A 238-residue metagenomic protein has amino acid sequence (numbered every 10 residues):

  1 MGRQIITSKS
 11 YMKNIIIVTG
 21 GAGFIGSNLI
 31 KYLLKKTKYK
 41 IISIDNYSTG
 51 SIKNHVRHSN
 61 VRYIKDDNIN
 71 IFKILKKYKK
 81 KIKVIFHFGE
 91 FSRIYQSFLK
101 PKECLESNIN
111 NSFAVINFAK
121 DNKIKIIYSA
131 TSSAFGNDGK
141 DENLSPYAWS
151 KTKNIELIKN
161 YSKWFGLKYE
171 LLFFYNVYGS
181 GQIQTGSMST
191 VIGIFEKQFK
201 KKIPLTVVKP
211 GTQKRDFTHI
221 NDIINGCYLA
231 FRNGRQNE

Functional and structural regions predicted by a protein language model:
M1-V177, N221, F231: N-terminal Rossmann-like NAD(P)+-binding domain of SDR-like oxidoreductases, especially those catalyzing
G21, I194-F195: Short leucine-rich amphipathic alpha-helices used at interfaces
L99, S132, K140, Q182-I183 (+2 more regions): Short capping/connector residues at structural and topological boundaries
T152, V177-G193, K201-P204, V208 (+3 more regions): Glycine/proline-rich active-site loop of Rossmann-fold NAD(P)-dependent oxidoreductases
Y161, F195, F199: Short amphipathic helix/loop within the catalytic HATPase_c
